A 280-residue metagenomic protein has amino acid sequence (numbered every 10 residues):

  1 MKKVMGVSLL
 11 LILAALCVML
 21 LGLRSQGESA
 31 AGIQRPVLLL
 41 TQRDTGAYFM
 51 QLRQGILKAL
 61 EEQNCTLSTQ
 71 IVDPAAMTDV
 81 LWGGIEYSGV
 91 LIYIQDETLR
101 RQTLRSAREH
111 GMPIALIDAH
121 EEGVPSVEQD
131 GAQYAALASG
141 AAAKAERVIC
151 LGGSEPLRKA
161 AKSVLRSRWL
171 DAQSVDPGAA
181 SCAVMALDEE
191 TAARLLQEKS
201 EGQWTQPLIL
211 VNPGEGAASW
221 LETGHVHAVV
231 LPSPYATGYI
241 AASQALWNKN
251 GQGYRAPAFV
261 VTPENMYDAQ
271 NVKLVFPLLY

Functional and structural regions predicted by a protein language model:
M5-G22: Hydrophobic membrane-insertion alpha-helices, especially the h-region of bacterial N-terminal signal peptides
G22-R24, A236, I240-Y280: Hinge/cleft segment of the Venus flytrap/periplasmic-binding protein
R24-L52, E146-G153: Short beta-strand segments enriched in small/hydrophobic residues
V37-G55, A59, Q63, S68-P74 (+2 more regions): Extracytoplasmic "Venus flytrap"
L40, E86-Q95, P113-I117, R147-G152 (+3 more regions): Periplasmic-binding protein-like
I92-R108, A160-A161, R168-S219: Hydrophobic alpha-helical
D96-Q133, G214-E222: Flexible loop/hinge segments that line or gate small-molecule binding clefts
P125-V148, G214-A218, P232-N250: Hydrophobic alpha-helical segments within soluble ligand-binding/sensing domains
